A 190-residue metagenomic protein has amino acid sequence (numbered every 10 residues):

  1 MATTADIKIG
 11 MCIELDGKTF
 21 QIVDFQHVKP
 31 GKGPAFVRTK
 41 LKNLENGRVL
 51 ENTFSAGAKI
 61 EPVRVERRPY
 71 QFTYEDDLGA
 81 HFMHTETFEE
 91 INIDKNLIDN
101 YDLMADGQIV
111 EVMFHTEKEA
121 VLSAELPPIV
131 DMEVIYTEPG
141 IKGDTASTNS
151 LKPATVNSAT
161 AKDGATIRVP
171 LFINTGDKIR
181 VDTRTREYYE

Functional and structural regions predicted by a protein language model:
A2-E190: Acidic-enriched and Gly/Ser
